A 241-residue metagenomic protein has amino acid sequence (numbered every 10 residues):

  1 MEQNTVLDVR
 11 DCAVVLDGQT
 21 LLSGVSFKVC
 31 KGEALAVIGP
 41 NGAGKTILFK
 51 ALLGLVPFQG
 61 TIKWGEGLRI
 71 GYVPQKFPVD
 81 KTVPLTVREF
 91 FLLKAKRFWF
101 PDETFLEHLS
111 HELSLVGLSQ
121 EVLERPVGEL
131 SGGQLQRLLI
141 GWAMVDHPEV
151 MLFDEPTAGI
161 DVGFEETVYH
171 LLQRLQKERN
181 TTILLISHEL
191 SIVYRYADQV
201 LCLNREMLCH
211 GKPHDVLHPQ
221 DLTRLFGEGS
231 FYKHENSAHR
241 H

Functional and structural regions predicted by a protein language model:
T104-V122: Conserved ABC ATPase "signature" region
P126-L130: Conserved ABC ATPase signature
H147: Conserved catalytic motifs of ABC-family nucleotide-binding domains
M151-D154: Catalytic Walker B motif of ABC-type/P-loop ATPase nucleotide-binding domains
S187-H188: H-loop/switch region of ABC-family ATPase nucleotide-binding domains
V200-P213: H-loop (His-switch) and adjacent beta-strand-loop-beta switch element of ABC-type ATPase nucleotide-binding domains
D215-H241: ABC ATPase nucleotide-binding domains
